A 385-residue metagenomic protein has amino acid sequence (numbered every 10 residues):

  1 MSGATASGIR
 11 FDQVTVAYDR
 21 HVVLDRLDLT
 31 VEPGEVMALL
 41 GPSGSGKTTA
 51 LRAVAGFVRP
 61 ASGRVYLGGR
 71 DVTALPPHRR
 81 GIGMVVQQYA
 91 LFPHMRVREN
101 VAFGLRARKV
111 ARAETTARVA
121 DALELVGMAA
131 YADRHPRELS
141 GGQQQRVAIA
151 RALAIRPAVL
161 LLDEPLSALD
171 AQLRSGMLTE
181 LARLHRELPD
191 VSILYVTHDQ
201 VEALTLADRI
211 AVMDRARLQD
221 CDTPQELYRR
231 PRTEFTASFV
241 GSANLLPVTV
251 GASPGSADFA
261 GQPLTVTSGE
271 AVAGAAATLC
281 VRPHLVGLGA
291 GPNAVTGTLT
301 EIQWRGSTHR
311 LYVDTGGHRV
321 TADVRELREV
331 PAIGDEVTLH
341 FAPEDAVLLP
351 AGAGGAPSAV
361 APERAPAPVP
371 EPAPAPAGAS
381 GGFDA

Functional and structural regions predicted by a protein language model:
R10, T30, Y66, T338-H340: ABC ATPase nucleotide-binding domain
L27-A38: Pre-Walker A (P-loop) beta-loop-beta motif of ABC nucleotide-binding domains
V36, G81-G83, Q87, L91-R232: ABC ATPase nucleotide-binding domains
L40-P42: The feature captures the beta-strand-to-loop junction immediately N-terminal to the Walker
A55: Helix-to-loop junction immediately C-terminal to a conserved catalytic motif
G63-D71: Conserved ABC transporter NBD signature motif
A243-L245, S253-A385: Non-catalytic connector elements of ABC transporters
